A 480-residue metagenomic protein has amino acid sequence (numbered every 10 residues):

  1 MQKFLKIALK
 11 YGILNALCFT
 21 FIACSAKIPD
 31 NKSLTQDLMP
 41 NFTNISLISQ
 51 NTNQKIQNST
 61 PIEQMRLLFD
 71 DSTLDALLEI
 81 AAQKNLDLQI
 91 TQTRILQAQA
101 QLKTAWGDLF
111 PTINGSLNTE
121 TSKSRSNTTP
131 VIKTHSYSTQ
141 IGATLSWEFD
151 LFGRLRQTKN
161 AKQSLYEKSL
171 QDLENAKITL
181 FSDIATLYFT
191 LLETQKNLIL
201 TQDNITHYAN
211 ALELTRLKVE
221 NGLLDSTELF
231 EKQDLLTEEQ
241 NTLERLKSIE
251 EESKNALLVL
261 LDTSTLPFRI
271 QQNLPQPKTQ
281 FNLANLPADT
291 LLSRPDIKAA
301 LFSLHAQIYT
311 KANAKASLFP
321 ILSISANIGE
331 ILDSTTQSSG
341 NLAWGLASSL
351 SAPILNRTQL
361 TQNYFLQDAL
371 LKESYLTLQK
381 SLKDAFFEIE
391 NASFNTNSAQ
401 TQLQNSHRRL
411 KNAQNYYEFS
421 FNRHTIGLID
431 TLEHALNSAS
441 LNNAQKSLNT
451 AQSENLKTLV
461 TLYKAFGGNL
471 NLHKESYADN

Functional and structural regions predicted by a protein language model:
K3-I7, Y11-I13, L17, F21-Q83 (+2 more regions): Terminal intrinsically disordered/low-complexity segments used for targeting and assembly
L74-A76, Q97, S138-Q140, T186 (+4 more regions): Transmembrane beta-barrel architecture of outer-membrane proteins
Q89, L109-K133, S146-N175, K298 (+3 more regions): Small/polar (Gly/Ser/Thr/Ala-rich) solvent-exposed segments that form structured loops/beta-strands/short helices used
T104, T144-S146, N313, S349 (+1 more regions): Outer-membrane beta-barrel architecture
T139-L145, L286, W344-L350: Hydrophobic, lipid-facing positions within transmembrane beta-strands of outer-membrane proteins
L155, S164, Q171-L286, N395 (+4 more regions): Periplasmic alpha-helical coiled-coil/stalk elements that build and connect Gram-negative outer-membrane
V219-L223, H424-L428, A465-N469: A short glycine-centered flexible hinge/capping loop motif at secondary-structure junctions
